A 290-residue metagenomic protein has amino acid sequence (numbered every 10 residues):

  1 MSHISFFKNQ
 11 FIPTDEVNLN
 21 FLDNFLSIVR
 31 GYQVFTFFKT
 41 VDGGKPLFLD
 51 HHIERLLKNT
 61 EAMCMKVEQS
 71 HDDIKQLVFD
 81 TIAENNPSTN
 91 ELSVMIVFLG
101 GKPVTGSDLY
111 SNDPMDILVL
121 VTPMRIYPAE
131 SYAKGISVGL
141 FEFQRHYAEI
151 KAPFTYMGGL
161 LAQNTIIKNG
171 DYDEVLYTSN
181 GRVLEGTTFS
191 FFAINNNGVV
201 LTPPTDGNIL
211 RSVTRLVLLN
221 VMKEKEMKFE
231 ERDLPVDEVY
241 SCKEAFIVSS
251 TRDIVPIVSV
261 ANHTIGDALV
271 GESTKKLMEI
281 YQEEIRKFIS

Functional and structural regions predicted by a protein language model:
M1-D80, G106-S290: Helix-start/capping segments and mature chain N-termini
I74-T105: Short, acidic/charged, Gly/Pro-enriched secondary-structure junctions
